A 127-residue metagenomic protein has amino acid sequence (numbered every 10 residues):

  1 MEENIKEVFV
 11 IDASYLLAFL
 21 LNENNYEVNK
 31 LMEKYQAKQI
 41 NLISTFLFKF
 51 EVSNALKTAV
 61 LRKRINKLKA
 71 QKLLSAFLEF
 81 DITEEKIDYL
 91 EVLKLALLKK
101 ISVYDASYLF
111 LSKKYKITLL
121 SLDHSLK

Functional and structural regions predicted by a protein language model:
M1-L47, A59-L68: Short, well-structured N-terminal submotif of metal-dependent ribonuclease cores
Y15-L16, F48, Y108, S125-L126: Alpha-helix capping/helix-boundary segments
N22-E23, A55, L98: Residue-level signal for well-ordered alpha-helical positions
N29-E33, L74, L109, K127: Short amphipathic alpha-helical segments and helix-helix/interface helices
E33-A37, S75-L78, L97, K113: Alpha-helix boundary recognition
L47, S53-T83, I87-Y89, L93: Active-site-proximal, substrate-binding regions of enzyme catalytic domains and RNA-binding/basic surfaces
F80-S125: Active-site neighborhoods of divalent-metal-dependent phosphate/nucleic-acid chemistry enzymes
